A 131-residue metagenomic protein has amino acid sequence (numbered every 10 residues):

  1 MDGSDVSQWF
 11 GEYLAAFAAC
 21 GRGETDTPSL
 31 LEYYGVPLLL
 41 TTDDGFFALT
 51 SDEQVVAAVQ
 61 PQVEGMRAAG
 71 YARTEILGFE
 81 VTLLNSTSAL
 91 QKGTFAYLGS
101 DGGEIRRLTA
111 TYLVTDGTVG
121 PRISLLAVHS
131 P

Functional and structural regions predicted by a protein language model:
M1-V36: Short, low-complexity N-terminal intrinsically disordered segments enriched in polar/charged residues
F10-F17, Y34, V55, V59 (+2 more regions): Hydrophobic alpha-helical core bundles mediating ligand binding, dimerization, or RNAP-core interactions
T27-F79: A solvent-exposed, acidic/Ser-Thr-rich amphipathic alpha-helical stretch
R73, N85-F95: A short hydrophobic beta-strand element
I76-T82, F95-Y97, T109-D116: Hydrophobic/aromatic beta-strand elements that line small-molecule binding cavities or substrate pockets in beta-rich
I105-P131: Short beta-strand edge/turn micro-motifs at domain boundaries
